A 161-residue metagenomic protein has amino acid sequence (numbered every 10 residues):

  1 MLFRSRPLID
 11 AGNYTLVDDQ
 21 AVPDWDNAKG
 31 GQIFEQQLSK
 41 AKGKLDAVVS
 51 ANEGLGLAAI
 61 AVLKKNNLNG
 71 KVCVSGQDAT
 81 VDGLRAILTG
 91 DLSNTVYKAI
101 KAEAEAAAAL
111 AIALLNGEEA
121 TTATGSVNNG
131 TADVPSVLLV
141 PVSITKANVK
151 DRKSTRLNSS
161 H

Functional and structural regions predicted by a protein language model:
F3-S159: A residue-level marker of the well-folded mature domains of exported/periplasmic proteins
